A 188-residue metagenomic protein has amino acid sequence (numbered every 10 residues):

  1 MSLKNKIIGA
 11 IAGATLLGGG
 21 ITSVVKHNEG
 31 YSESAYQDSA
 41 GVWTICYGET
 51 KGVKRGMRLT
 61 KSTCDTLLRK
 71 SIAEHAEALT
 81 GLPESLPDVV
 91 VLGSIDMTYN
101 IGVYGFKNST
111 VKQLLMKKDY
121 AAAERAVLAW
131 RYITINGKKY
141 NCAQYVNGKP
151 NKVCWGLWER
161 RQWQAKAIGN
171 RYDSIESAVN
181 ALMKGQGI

Functional and structural regions predicted by a protein language model:
M1-I11, G19-A40, E49, V53 (+2 more regions): Long, amphipathic alpha-helical surface segments
A40-V42, V89: Extracytoplasmic
A73-K112: Active-site nucleophile-His-acid catalytic modules used for acyl/amide transfer and hydrolysis across diverse enzymes
